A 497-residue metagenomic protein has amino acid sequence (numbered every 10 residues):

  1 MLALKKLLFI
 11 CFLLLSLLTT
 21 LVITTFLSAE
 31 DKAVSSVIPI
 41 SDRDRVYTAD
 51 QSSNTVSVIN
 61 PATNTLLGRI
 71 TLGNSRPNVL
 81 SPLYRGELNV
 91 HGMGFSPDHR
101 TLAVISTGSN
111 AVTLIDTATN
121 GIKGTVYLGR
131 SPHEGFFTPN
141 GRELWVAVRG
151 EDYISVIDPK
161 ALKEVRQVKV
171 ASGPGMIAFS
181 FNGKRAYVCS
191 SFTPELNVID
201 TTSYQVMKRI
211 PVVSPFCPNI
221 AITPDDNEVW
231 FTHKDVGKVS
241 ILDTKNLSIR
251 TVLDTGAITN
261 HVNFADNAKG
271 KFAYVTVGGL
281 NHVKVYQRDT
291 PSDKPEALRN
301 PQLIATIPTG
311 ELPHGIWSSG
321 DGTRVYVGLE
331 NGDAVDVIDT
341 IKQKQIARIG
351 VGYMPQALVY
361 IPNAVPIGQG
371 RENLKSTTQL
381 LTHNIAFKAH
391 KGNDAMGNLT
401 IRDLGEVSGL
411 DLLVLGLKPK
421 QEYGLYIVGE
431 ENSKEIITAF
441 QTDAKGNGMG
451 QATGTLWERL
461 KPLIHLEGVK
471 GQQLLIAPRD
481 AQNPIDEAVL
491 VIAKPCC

Functional and structural regions predicted by a protein language model:
L2-L13: Bacterial N-terminal signal peptides that target proteins for export
C11-L17, L21-N398, G405, I436-K445 (+4 more regions): Predominantly soluble domains enriched in secretory-pathway, periplasmic, or organellar proteins
I385-E422, E430-E431: Short, surface-exposed binding/anchoring microloops in extracellular/periplasmic proteins
L412-P419, G454-I464: Signal that preferentially marks extracellular ectodomain short beta-strand elements of beta-sandwich modules
G424-V428, L475: Beta-strand signatures of extracellular beta-sandwich domains
V428-K434, A481: Change "in extracellular beta-sheet-rich domains … of secreted and cell-surface proteins" to "in beta-sheet-rich domains
L474-I485: Short, exposed beta-strand-loop hairpins at the edges of beta-sheets in extracellular/periplasmic proteins
I485-C497: Short beta-strand elements
